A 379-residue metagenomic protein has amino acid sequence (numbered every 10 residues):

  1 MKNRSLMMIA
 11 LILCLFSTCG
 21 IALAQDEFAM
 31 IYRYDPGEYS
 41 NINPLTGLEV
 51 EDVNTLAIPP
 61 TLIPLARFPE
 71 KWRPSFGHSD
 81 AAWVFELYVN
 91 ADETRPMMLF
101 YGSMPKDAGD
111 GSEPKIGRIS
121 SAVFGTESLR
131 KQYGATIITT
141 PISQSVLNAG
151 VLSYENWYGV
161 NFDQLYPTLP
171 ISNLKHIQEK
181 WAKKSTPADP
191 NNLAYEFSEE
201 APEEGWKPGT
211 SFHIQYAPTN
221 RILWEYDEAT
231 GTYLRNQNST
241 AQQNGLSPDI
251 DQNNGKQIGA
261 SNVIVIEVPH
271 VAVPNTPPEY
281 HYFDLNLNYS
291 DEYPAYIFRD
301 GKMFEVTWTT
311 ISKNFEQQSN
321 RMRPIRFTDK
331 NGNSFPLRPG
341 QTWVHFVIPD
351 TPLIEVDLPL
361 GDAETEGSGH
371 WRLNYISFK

Functional and structural regions predicted by a protein language model:
R4-A24: Sec-dependent N-terminal signal peptides of Gram-positive bacterial secreted proteins and lipoproteins
D26-F85, N90-K379: A surface/extracellular/periplasmic glyco- and lipid-processing/surface-interacting theme
